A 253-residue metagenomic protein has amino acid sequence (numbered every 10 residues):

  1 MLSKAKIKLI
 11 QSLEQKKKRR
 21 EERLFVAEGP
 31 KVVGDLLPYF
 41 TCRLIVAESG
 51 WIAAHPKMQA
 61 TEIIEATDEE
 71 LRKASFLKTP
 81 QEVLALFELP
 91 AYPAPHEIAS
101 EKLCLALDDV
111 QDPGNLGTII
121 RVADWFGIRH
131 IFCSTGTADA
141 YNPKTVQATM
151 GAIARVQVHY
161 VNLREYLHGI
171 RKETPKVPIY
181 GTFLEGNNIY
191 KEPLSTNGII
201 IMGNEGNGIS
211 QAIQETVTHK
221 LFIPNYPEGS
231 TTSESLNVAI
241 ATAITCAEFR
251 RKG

Functional and structural regions predicted by a protein language model:
M1-I52, T137-A138: Boundary-proximal intrinsically disordered activation/regulatory segments immediately upstream of a helical core
R23, L107-Q111, P227-E234: Short pre-catalytic strand/loop immediately N-terminal to key active-site residues, enriched for Gly-Thr
I63-E88: Glycine/small-residue-rich loop that forms an oxyanion/phosphate-binding "nest" at active or ligand-binding sites
A66-T67, D108, S134-T135, Q157 (+1 more regions): Short beta->alpha connector loops at strand-helix junctions that form conserved, small/polar/Pro-enriched
H96-E185: RNA substrate-binding interface of SAM-dependent RNA methyltransferases
W125, A140, T145-A152, Q211-G253: Structured adenosyl-cofactor binding patch, chiefly the S-adenosyl-L-methionine
Y180-S233: Active-site/ligand-binding-proximal alpha/beta "capping" segment
